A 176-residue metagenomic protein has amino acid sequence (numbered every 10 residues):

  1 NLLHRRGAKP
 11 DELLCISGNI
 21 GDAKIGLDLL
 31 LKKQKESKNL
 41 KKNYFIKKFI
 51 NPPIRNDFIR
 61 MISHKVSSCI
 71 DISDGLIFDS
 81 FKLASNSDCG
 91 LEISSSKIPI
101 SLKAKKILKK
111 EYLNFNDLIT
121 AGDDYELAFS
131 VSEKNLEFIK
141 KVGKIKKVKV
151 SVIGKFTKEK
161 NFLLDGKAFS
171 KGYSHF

Functional and structural regions predicted by a protein language model:
N1-F176: Helix-biased detector of long, well-ordered alpha-helical tracts
